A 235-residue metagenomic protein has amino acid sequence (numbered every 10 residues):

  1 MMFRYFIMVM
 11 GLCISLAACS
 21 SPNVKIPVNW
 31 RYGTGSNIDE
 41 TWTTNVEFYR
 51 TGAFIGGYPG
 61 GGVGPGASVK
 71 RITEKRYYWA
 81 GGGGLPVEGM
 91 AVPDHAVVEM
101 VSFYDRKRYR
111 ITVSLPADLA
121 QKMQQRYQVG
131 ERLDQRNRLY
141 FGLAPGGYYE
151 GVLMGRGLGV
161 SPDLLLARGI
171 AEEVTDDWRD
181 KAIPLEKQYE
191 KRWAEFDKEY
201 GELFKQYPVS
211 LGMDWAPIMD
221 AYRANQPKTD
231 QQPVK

Functional and structural regions predicted by a protein language model:
M1-I7: Bacterial N-terminal signal peptides that target proteins for export
S15-A18: C-terminal motif of bacterial Sec signal peptides marking the signal peptidase cleavage site
S20-P22: Bacterial signal peptide processing site
P27-W42: Post-signal peptide N-terminal segment of mature Sec-exported envelope proteins
Y49-Y104: Tryptophan-paired
K107-S114: Edge beta-strands of extracellular beta-sandwich domains
L115-A120: Extracellular glycan-recognition regions
K122-K235: Compositionally biased low-complexity segments at domain edges in trafficked proteins and select soluble regulators
